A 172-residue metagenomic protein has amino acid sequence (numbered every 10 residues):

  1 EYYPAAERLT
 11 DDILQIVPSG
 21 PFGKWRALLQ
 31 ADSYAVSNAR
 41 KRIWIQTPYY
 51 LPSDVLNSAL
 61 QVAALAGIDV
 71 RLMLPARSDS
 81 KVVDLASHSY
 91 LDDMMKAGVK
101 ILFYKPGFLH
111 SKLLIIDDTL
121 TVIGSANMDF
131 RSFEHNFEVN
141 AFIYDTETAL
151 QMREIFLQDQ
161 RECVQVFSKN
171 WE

Functional and structural regions predicted by a protein language model:
E1-E172: Charged, low-complexity intrinsically disordered terminal segments
